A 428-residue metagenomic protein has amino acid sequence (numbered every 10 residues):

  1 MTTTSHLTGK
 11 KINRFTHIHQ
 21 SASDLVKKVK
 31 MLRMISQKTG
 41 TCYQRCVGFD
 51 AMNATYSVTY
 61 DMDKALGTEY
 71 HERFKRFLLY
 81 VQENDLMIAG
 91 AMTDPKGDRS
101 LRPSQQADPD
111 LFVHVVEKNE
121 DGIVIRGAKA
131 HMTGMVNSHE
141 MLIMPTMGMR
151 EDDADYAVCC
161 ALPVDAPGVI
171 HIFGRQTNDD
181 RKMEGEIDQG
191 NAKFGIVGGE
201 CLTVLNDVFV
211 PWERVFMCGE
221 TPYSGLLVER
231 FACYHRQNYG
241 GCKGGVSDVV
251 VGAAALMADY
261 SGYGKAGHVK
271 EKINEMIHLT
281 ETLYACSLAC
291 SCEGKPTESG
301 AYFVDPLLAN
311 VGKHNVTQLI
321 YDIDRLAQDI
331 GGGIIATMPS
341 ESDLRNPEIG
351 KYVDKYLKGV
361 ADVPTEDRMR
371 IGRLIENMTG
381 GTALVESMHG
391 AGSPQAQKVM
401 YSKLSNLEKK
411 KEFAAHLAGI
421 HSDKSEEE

Functional and structural regions predicted by a protein language model:
T3-E140, P145-C160, D165-I170: Glycine-rich flavin
L79-Q82, V124, G245-D248, G252 (+3 more regions): Generic structural signal for well-ordered, non-transmembrane alpha-helical segments in soluble/cytosolic regions
G90, P95-C242, L407-E427: FAD-binding core of flavoproteins
T93, D259, A285-C292, Y321-Q328 (+1 more regions): Charged/polar positions within long, soluble alpha-helices
N238-P296: Extended amphipathic alpha-helical segments enriched in small hydrophobics
K270-N274, Y302-N310: Short, charged, amphipathic alpha-helical segments
C290-S299, T337, E341-L344: Active/binding-pocket-proximal capping segment
L307, V311-E428: Alpha-helix capping/hinge segments and adjacent helical runs
